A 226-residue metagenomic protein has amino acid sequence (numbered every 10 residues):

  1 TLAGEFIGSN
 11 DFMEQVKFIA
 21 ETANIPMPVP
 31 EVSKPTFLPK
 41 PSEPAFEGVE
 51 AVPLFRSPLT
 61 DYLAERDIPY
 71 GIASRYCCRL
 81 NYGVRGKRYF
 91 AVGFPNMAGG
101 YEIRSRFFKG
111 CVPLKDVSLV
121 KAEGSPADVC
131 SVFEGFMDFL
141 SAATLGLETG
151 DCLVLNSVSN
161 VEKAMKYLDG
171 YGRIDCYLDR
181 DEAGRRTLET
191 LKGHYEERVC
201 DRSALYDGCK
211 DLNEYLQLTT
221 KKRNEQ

Functional and structural regions predicted by a protein language model:
T1-Y62, E182: Non-catalytic accessory segments of DNA primases and related replication-initiation nucleases
A3, A127-D128, T144-Q226: TOPRIM fold recognition
S9, I25, I68-P69, C130 (+1 more regions): Helix N-cap/coil-helix junction residues
M13-Q15, P30, A73-C77, C152 (+1 more regions): Residue-level detector of family-conserved "landmark" positions at structurally sensitive sites
T60-Y70: Serine endopeptidase catalytic core focused on the charge-relay Asp
D61, L140, G193: Surface-exposed charge patches
P69-R85: Short, basic/aromatic recognition patches
L80-D169: Phosphate-handling DNA/RNA-contact segment within nucleic-acid enzymes
